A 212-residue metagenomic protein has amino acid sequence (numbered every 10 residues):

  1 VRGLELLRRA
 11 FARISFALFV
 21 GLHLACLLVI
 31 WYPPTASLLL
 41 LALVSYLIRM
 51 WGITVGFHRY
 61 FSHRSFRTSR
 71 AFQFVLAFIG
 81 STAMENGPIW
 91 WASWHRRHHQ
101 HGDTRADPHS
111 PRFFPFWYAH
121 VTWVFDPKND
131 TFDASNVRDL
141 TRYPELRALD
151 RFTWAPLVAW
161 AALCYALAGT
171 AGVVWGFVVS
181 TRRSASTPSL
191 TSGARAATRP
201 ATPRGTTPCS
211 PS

Functional and structural regions predicted by a protein language model:
V1-T181: Non-catalytic, topology-defining segments of multipass membrane proteins
A17, G52, A185, P208-P211: Hydrophobic/aromatic side chains embedded in well-ordered alpha-helices
V137-P144, G193-S212: Active-site-proximal inter-transmembrane loops
T170-A201: A contiguous pocket-lining binding segment that forms or flanks enzyme active sites
